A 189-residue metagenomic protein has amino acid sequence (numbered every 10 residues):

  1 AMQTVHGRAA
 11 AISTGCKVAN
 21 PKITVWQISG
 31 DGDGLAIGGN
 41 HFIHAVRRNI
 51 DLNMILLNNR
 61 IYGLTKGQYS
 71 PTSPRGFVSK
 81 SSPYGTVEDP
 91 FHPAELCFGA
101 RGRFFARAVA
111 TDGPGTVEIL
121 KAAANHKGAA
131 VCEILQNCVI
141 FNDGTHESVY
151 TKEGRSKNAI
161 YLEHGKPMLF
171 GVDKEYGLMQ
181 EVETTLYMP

Functional and structural regions predicted by a protein language model:
A1-G63: Thiamine diphosphate
R8, S29-G32, G38-G39, L57-N59 (+6 more regions): Fold-independent oxyanion-binding glycine-rich loops and adjacent beta-strand/coil segments at enzyme active sites
K22, S70-A123: Conserved thiamine diphosphate
I23-W26, D51-I55, E95, R103-A106 (+1 more regions): Structural motif
G34-I37, I61-K66, P71, G113-T116 (+1 more regions): Short, well-ordered, mixed-charge alpha-helical segments that flank or form enzyme active sites
R103-Y161: ATP/pyrophosphate-binding catalytic subdomain of soluble kinases
I140-P189: Flexible, low-complexity linker and terminal segments
